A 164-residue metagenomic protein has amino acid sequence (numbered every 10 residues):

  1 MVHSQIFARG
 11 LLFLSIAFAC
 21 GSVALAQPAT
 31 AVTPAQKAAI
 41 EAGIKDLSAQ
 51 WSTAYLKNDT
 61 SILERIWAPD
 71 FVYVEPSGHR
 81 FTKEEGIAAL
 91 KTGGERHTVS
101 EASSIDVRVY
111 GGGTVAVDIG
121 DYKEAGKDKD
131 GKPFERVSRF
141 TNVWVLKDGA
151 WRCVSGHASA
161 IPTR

Functional and structural regions predicted by a protein language model:
M1-F7: N-terminal secretory signal peptides that target proteins for export/translocation
V2, L12, A26-A29: Compositionally biased, low-complexity segments enriched in small residues
F7-R9, I161: Alpha-helical and His/Cys-centered functional microenvironments
G10-S22: Bacterial N-terminal signal peptides
L25-R65, V72-R164: A beta-strand edge to alpha-helix "cap/lid" segment located at domain peripheries
